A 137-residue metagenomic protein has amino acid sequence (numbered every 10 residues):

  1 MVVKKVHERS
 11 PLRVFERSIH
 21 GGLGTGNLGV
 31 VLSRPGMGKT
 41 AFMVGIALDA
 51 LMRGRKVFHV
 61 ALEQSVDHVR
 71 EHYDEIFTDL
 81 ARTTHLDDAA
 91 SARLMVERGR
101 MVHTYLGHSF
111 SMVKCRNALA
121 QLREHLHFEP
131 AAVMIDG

Functional and structural regions predicted by a protein language model:
M1-K4: Charged, amphipathic alpha-helical linker segments immediately N-terminal to NTP-binding catalytic cores
E8-L12, K39-T40, M112-R116: A conditional alpha-helix N-cap/helix-loop micro-motif detector
R9-G22: Pre-Walker A adenine-sensing motif
S18, G45-D49, A118-H125: A generic secondary-structure signal
G22-R82: Walker A/P-loop NTP-binding active-site region of P-loop NTPases, recognizing the glycine-rich GxxxxGKT/S
V31-S33, T104, G137: A short, structure-level motif marking secondary-structure boundaries and short turns
Q64-I135: Conserved inter-motif catalytic segment of the P-loop NTP-binding fold
